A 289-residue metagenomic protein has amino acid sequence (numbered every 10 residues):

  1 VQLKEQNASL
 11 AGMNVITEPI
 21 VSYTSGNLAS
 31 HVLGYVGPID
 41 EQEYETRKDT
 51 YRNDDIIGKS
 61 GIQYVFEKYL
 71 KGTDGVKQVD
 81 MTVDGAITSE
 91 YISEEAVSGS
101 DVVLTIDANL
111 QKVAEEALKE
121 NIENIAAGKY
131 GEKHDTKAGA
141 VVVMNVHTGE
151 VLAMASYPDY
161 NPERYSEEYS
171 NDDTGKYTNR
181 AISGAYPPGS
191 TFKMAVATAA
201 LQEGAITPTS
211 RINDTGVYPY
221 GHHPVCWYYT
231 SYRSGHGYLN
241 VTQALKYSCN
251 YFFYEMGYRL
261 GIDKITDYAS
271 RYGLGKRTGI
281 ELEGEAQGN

Functional and structural regions predicted by a protein language model:
V1-G99: Small/polar-residue-rich segments within soluble enzyme cores
Q2, I87-G139: Conserved, well-ordered alpha-helix/loop/beta-strand core segments that scaffold catalytic motifs
Q2, N14-I16, H31-Y35, V103-T105 (+2 more regions): Soluble periplasmic/extracytoplasmic beta-strand elements of cell-envelope proteins
K4-E5, G26, S30-G34, S60 (+13 more regions): Solvent-exposed, polar/charged alpha-helical surfaces in well-ordered, non-transmembrane soluble domains, broadly
M13-V15, N124, R277: Short, well-structured beta-strand/strand-turn elements
P38-Q42, E116-K129, D159-Y160, Y228-S231: Short regulatory "switch" loops immediately downstream of catalytic or recognition motifs within protein catalytic
L70, L118, I122, C249 (+1 more regions): Structural signal for hydrophobic packing residues in well-ordered secondary-structure cores of soluble enzyme domains
M81-S93, I106, K133-H134, G139-S190 (+1 more regions): Beta-lactam-recognizing serine transpeptidase/beta-lactamase-like catalytic domain environment
